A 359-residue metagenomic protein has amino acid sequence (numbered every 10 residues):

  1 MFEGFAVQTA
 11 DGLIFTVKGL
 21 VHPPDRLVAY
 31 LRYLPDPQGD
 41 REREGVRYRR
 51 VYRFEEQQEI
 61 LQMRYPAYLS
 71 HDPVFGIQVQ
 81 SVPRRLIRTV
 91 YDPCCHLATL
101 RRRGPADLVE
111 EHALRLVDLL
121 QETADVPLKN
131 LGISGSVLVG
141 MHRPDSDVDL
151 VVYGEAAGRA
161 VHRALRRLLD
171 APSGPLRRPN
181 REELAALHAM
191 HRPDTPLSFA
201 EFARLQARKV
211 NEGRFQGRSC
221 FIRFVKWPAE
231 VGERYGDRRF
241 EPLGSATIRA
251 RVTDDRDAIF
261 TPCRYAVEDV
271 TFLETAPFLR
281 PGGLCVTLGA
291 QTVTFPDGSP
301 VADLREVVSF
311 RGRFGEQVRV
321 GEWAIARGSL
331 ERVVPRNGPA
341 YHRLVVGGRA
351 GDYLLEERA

Functional and structural regions predicted by a protein language model:
M1-G132, V137-D145, Y153-A359: Catalytic core of pol beta-like nucleotidyltransferases
